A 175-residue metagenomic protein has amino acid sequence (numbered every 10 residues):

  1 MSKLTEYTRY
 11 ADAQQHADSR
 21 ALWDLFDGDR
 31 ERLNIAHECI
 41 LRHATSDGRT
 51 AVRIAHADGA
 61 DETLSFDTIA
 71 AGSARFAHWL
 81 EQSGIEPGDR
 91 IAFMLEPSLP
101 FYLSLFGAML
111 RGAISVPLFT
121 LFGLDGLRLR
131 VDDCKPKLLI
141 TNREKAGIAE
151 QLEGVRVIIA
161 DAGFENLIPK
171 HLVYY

Functional and structural regions predicted by a protein language model:
M1-L64, T68-E81: N-lobe entry segment of adenylate-forming
S2, Q82, F106, L110-Y175: Structural core segment of the AMP-binding/adenylate-forming
I35-H37, P87, I140, P169: Intrinsically disordered, low-complexity peptide-like regions
I40-H43, I69, S73, I91 (+4 more regions): Adenylate-forming
S46-G48, P87, K135, E153: Residue-level preference for short coil/turn positions at secondary-structure junctions
G48-F106, G123-R128, V173-Y175: Conserved AMP-binding/adenylate-forming core of the ANL superfamily
